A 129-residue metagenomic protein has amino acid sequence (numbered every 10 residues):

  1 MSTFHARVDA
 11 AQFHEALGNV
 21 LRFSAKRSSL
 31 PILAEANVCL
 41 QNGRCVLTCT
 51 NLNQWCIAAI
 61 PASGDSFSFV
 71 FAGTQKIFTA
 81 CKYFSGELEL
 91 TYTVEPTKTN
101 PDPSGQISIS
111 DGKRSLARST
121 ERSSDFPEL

Functional and structural regions predicted by a protein language model:
M1-L129: Structural preference for solvent-exposed beta-strand-turn elements and adjacent flexible terminal/loop segments within
